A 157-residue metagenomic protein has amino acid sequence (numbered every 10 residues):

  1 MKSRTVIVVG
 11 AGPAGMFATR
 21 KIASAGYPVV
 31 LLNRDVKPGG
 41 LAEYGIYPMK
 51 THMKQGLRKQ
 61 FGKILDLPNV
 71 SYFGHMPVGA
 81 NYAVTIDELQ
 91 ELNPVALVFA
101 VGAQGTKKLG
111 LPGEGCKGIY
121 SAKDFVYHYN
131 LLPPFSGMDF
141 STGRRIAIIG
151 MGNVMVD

Functional and structural regions predicted by a protein language model:
M1-V9, R20-V30, Y47, Y82-N93: Rossmann-like nucleotide/phosphate-binding core characteristic of flavoprotein oxidoreductases
K2-R4, G74-R145: FAD-binding core/adjacent interface of flavoenzyme oxidoreductases
V9-V30, N81, V126-D157: Rossmann-like dinucleotide/flavin-binding elements
T19-K21, E43, L109-G113: Short amphipathic alpha-helical segments
S24, L65-L67, E114-C116: Short, well-ordered coil/turn elements that cap or connect secondary structure elements
A25-L41: Glycine-rich FAD pyrophosphate-binding loop
L31-R34, M53, P68-N69, C116-G118 (+1 more regions): Dinucleotide-binding/catalytic capping subdomain of oxidoreductase cores
Y44-F73, Y120-A122, Y129: N-terminal glycine-rich dinucleotide-binding loop that anchors FAD/FMN and/or NAD(P) in oxidoreductases
